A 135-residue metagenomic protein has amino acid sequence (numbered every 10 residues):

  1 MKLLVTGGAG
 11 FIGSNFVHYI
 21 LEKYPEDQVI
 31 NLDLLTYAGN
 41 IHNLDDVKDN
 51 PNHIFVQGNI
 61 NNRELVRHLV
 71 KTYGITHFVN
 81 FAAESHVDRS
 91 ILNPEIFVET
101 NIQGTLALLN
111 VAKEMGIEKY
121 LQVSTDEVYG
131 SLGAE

Functional and structural regions predicted by a protein language model:
M1-E135: N-terminal Rossmann-like NAD(P)+-binding domain of SDR-like oxidoreductases, especially those catalyzing
